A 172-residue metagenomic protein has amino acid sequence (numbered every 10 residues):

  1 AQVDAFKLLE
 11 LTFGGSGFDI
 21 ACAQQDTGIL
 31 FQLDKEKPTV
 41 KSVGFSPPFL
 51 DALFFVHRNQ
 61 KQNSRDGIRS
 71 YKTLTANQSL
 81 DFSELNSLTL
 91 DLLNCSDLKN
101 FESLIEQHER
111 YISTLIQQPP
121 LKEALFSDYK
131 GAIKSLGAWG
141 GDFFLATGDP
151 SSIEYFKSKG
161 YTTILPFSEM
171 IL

Functional and structural regions predicted by a protein language model:
A1-Q2: DPxDG-like acidic metal-binding loop motif
K7-G14, F18-G140, L145-L172: C-terminal nucleotide
